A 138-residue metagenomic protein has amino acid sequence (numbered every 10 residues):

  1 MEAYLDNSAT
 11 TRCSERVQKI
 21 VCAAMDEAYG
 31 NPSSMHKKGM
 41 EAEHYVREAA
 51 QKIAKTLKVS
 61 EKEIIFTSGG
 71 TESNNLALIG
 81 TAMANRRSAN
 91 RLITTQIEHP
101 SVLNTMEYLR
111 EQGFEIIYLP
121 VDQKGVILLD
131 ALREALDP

Functional and structural regions predicted by a protein language model:
M1-P138: Pyridoxal 5′-phosphate
